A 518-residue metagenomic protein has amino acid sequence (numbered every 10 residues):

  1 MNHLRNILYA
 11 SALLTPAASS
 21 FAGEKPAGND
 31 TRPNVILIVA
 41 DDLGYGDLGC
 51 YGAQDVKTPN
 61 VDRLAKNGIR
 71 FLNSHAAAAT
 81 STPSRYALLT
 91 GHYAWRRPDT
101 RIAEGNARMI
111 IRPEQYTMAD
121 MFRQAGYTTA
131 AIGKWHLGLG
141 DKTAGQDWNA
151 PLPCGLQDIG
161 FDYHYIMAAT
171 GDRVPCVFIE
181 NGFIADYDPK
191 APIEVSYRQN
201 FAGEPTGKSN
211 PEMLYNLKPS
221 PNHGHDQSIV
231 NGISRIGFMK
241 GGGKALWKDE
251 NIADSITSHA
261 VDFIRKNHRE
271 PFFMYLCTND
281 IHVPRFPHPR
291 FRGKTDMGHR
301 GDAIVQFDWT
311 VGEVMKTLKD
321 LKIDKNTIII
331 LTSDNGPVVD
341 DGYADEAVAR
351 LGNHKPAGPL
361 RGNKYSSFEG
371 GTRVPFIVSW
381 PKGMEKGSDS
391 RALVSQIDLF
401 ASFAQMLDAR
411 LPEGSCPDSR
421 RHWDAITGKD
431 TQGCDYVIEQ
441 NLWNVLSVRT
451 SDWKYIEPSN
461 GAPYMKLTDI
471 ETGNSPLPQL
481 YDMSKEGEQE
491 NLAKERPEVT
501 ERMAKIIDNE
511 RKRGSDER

Functional and structural regions predicted by a protein language model:
L4, L8, L14, A18-Q479 (+1 more regions): Formylglycine-dependent sulfatase
